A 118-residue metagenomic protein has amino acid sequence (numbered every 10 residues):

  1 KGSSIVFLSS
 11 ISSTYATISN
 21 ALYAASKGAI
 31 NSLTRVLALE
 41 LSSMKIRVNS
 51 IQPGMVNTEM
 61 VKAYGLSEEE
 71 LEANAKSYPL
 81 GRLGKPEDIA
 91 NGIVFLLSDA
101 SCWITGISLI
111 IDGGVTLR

Functional and structural regions predicted by a protein language model:
S10: Residue(s) in the substrate-gating loop at a strand-loop-helix junction that position the organic substrate next
Y15, V94, T105-R118: Short C-terminal tail/terminal secondary-structure segment of NAD(P)H-dependent dehydrogenase/reductase domains
A16-N20, S42: Active-site "substrate specificity/gating" loop of NAD(P)-dependent dehydrogenases, especially the short-chain
S26, T34: Active-site helix of classical SDR
L39-S43, C102: Alpha-helical segment proximal to the catalytic Tyr-Lys
Q52-A63: Short, flexible catalytic-loop segment of classical short-chain dehydrogenase/reductase
Y64-Y78: A short C-terminal helix-loop "cap" of Rossmann-like NAD(P)-dependent dehydrogenase/epimerase domains
Y78-I89: A conserved structural motif in NAD(P)-dependent oxidoreductases
